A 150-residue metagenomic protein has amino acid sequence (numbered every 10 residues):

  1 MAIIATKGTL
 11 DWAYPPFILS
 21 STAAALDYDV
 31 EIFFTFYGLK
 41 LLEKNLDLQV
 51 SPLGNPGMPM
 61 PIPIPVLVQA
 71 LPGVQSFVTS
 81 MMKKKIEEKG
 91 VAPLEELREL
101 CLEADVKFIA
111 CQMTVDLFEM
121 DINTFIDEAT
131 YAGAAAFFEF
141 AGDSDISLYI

Functional and structural regions predicted by a protein language model:
M1-K7, E31-F34: Short, hydrophobic/glycine-enriched beta-strand segments
I3-A13, L42, K85-K89: Short, glycine-rich nucleotide/cofactor-binding loops
Y14-D27, I32: Histidine-anchored nucleotide/phosphate-binding helix
V30-F36, I109-C111: Short internal beta-strands
G38-S51: N-terminal beta-loop-helix "entrance" segment that forms/cooperates in small-molecule cofactor or anionic ligand
V50-I86, G90: A glycine-rich helix N-cap at a beta->alpha junction
Q75-A132, A136-F138: A charged, amphipathic interaction segment
S144-D145: Polar low-complexity intrinsically disordered regions
